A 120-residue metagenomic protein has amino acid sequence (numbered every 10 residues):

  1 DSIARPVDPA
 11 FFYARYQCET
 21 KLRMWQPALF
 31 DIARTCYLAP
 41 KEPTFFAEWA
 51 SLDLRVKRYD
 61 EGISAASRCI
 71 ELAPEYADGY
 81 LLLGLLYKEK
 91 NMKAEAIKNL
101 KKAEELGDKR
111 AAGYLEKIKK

Functional and structural regions predicted by a protein language model:
D1-S2, R34-T35, R68-C69, K102-A103: Canonical positions in the second alpha-helix
A4-P6, A39, A73, G107: A structural motif in tetratricopeptide-repeat
D8-A10, P43-T44, A77-D78, K109-A111: Helix-start (N-cap) detector for alpha-helical repeat units in TPR-like alpha-solenoids, especially tetratricopeptide
K21, R55-V56, E89, K117: Register position in tetratricopeptide repeats
A94-K120: Terminal, low-structured helical/coil segments at or just beyond the last alpha-helical repeat
